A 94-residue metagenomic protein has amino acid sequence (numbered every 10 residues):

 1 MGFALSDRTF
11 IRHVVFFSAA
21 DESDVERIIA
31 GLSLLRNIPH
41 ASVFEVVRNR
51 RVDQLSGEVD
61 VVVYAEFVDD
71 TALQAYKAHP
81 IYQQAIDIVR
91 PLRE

Functional and structural regions predicted by a protein language model:
M1-V61, V68-A78, Q83: Short S/T/G/P-rich N-terminal loop/turn motif that feeds into the first structured element of a domain
I86: N-terminal nucleotide/polyanion-binding subdomain common to many enzyme families
V89-E94: Short, intrinsically disordered, charge-balanced linker/junction segments flanking boundaries in proteins
